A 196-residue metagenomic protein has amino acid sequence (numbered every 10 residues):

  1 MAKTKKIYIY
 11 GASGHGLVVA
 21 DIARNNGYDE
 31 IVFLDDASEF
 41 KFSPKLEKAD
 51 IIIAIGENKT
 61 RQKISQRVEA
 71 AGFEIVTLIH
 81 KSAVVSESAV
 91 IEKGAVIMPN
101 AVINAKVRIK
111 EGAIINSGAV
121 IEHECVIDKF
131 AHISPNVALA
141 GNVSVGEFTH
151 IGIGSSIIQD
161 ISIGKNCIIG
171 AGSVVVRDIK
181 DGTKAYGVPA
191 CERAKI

Functional and structural regions predicted by a protein language model:
M1-K81, A190: Terminal amphipathic alpha-helical/low-complexity segments used for targeting or macromolecular assembly
L78-R193: Structural signal for interior beta-strand "rungs" in well-ordered beta-sheet cores of soluble enzyme domains
